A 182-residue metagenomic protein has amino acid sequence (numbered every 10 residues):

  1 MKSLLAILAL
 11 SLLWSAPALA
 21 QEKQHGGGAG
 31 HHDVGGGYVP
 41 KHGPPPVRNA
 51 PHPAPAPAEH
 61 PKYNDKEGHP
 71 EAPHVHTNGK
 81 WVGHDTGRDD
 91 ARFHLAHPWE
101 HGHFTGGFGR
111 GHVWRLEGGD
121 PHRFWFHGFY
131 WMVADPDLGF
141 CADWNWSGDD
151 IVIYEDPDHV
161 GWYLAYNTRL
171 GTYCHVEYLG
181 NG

Functional and structural regions predicted by a protein language model:
M1-F93: Extracytoplasmic low-complexity, disordered linker/stalk tracts in cell-surface/secreted proteins
H60-G182: Low-complexity segments
